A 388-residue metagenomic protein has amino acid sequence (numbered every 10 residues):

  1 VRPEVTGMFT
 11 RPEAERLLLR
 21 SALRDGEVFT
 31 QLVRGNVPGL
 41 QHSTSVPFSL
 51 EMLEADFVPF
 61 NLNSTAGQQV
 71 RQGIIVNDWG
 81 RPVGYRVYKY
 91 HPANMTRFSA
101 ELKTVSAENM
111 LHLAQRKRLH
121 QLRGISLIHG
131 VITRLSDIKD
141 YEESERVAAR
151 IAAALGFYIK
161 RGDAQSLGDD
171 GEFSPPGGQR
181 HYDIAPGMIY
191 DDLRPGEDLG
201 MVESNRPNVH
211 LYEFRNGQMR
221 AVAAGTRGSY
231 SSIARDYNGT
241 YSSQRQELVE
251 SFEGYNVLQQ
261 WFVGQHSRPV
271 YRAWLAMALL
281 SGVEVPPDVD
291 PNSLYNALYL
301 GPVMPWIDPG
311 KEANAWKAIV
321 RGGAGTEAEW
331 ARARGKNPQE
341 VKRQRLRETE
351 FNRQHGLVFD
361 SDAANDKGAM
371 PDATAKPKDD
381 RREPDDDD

Functional and structural regions predicted by a protein language model:
V1-Q115, I319: Structured, mid-chain assembly/scaffold modules that mediate subunit interfaces within large macromolecular complexes
R11-V33, P207-P309, D360-D362: C-terminal amphipathic alpha-helical
L32-R34, A148-A154, I233-Y237, E329-R334 (+2 more regions): Short coil/turn segments at secondary-structure boundaries
V37-L40, P59, P92-N94, Q165-G168 (+3 more regions): Flexible loop/turn segments at secondary-structure boundaries
G80, V222, W330: Acidic/polar, glycine-anchored loop/turn motif associated with catalytic or activation segments that engage anionic
R86-H91, Y230-I233, K336-R343: Short amphipathic alpha-helical segments with coiled-coil-like heptad repeat character
M110-E247, V289, G368-M370: Extended, charged amphipathic alpha-helical segments
M219, Q246, W261-D388: C-terminal anchoring/interaction modules
